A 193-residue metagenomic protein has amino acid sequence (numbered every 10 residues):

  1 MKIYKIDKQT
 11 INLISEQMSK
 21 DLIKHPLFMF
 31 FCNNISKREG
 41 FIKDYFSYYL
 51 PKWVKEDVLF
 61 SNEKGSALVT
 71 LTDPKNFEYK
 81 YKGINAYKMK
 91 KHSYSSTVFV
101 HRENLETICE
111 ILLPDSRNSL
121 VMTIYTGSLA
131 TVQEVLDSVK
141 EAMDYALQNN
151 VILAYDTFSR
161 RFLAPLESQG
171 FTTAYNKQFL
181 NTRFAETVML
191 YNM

Functional and structural regions predicted by a protein language model:
K2-Q17, L22-H25: A short beta-loop-alpha structural element at the N-terminal edge of CoA-dependent acyl/N-acetyltransferase catalytic
I35-V58: Active-site rim helix/loop that mediates acceptor-substrate recognition in acyltransferases
V54-L71, S168: Conserved beta-hairpin
A67-S128: Conserved acyl-donor/pantetheine-binding loop and adjacent beta-alpha core of acyl/acetyltransferases and related
N118-L120, A146-F158: Conserved GNAT acetyl-CoA-binding A-motif
T123-L129, A154-A164: Conserved beta-strand-loop-alpha-helix junction that forms the acyl-donor binding cleft
G127-Y145: Conserved acetyl-CoA-binding loop-helix of GNAT-fold acetyltransferases
T172-V188: Conserved catalytic-core motifs of GNAT/GCN5-like acyltransferases
